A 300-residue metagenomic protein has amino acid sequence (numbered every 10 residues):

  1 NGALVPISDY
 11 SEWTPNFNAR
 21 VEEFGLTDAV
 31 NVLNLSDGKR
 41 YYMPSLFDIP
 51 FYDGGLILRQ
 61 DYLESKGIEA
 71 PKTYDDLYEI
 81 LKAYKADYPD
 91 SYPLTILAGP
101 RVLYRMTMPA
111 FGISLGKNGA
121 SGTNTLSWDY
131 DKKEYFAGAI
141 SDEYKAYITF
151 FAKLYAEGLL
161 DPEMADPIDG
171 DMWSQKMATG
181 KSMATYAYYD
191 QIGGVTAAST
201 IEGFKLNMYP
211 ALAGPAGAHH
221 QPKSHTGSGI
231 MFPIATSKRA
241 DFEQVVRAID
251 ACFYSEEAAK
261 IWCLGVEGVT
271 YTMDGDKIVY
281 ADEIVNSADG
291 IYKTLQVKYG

Functional and structural regions predicted by a protein language model:
N1-G300: Extracytoplasmic/secretory soluble proteins
